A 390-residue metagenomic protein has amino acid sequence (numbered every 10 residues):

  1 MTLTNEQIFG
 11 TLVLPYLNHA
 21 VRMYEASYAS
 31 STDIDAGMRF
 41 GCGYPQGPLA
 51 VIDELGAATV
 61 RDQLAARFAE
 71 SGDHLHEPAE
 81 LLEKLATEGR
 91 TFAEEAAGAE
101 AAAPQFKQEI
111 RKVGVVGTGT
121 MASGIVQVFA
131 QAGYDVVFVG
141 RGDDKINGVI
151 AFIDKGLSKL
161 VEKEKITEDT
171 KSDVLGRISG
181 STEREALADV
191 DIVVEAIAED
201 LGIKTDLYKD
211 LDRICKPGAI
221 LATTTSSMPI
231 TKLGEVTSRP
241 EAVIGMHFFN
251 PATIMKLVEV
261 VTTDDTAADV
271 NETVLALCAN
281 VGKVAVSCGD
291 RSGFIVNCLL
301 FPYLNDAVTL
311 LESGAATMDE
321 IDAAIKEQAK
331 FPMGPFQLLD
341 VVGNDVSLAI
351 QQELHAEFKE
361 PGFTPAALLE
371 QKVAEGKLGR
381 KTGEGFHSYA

Functional and structural regions predicted by a protein language model:
M1, I220-D290, F294-C298: Rossmann-fold dinucleotide-binding core
M1-T120, I125-V137, R141, A279 (+3 more regions): NAD(P)-dependent Rossmann-like dehydrogenase/reductase catalytic/cofactor-binding core
L12-Y16, A252-M255, L299-Y303, F331: Alpha-helix N-cap/N′ positions at the starts of helices
A103-F106, D135-S172, V261-A267, S292-L300: Rossmann-like dinucleotide-binding cores of NAD(P)H-dependent redox enzymes
Q127-A130, D212, G234, L275: A structural alpha-helix within SAM-dependent methyltransferase catalytic domains
R141-G148, K159-L221, M228-K232: Rossmann-like NAD(P)-binding element
